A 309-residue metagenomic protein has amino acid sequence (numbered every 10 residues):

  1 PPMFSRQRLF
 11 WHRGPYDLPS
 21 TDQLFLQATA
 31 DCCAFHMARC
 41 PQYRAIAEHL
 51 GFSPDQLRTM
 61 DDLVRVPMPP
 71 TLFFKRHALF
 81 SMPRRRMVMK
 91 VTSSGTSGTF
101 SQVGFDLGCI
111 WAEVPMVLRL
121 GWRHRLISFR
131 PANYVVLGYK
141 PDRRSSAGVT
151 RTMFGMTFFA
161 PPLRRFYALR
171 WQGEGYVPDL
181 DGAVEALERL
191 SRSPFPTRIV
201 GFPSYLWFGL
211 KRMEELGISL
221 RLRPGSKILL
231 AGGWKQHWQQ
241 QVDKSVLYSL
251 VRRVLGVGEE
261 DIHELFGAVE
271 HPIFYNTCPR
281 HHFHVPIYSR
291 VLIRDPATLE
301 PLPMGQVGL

Functional and structural regions predicted by a protein language model:
P1-Y16, Q23-F35, T157-L309: Active-site glycine/GP-rich loop and adjacent strand/helix microenvironment that borders small-molecule binding pockets
P19, Q23, A34, A38-K90 (+3 more regions): Active-site diphosphate/adenylate-binding microenvironment
G51-S53, I127, S219, V257-G258: Short coil/loop linkers at secondary-structure junctions
M89, R130-V135, F195-T197: Generic beta-strand structural signal
M89-S93, A147-P162: Short, compositionally biased "basic patch" segments
T92-G95, L137-K140, S204, I228-G233: Short loop/turn segments at strand-loop or loop-helix junctions that form parts of catalytic or ligand-binding pockets
S94-T150: Conserved adenylate-forming
Y139-P141, T152, M156, G173: Phosphate-/polyanion-interacting regions in eukaryotic proteins
